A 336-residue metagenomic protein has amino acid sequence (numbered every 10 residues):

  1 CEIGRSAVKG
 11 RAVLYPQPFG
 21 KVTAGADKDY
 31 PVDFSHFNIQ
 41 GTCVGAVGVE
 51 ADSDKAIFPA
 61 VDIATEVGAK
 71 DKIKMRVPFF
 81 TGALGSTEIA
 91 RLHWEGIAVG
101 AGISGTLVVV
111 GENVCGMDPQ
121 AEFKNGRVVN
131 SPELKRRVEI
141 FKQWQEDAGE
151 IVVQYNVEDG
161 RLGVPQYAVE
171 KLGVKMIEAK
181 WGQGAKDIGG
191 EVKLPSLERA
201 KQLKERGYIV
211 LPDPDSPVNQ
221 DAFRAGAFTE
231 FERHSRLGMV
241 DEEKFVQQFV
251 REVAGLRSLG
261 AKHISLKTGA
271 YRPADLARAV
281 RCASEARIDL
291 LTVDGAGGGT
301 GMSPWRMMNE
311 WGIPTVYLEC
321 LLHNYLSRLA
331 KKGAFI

Functional and structural regions predicted by a protein language model:
C1-R76, I89-E95, V99-G102, L107 (+5 more regions): Conserved, well-structured core domains of diverse proteins
M75-P78, L92, I97, T106-L107 (+5 more regions): Flavin-dependent oxidoreductase catalytic cores
V77-G82, T106-E112, G149-Y155, K175-W181 (+3 more regions): Hydrophobic faces of well-ordered beta-strands that scaffold small-molecule active sites in alpha/beta enzyme cores
F79-L92, Q154-G160, Q183, R236-F245 (+2 more regions): Active-site mouth loops of central-metabolism enzymes
A90-R91, D118-V138, D159-Q166, D187-P195 (+3 more regions): Active-site-adjacent beta->alpha loops and helix N-cap segments on the catalytic face of soluble alpha/beta enzymes
K142-E170, Y317, N324, G333-A334: Phosphate/diphosphate-binding loops
V174-G182, K186-I188, V192-Y271: Metal-dependent enolase-superfamily TIM-barrel catalytic cores that perform enediolate-based chemistry
F228-I336: Glycine-rich phosphate/ribose-binding loops and adjacent secondary-structure elements that form binding surfaces
